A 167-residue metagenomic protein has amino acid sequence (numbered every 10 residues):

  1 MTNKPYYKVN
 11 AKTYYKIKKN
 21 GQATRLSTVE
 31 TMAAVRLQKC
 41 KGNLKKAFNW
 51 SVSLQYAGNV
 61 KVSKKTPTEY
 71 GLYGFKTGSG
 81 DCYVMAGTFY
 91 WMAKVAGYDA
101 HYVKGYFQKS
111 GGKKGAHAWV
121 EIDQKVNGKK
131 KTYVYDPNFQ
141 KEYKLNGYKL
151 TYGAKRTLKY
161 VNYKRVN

Functional and structural regions predicted by a protein language model:
M1-S27, G111-G115: Extracellular adhesion/carbohydrate-binding repeat motifs centered on closely spaced tryptophans
P5-K8, K16-K18, T66, Y70-G74 (+2 more regions): Short, solvent-exposed coil/turn linker segments
R25-G74: Secondary-structure boundary elements
A47, G78-A93: Active-site nucleophilic cysteine motif
L72-Y83, K114: Periplasmic OmpA-like peptidoglycan-binding domain that tethers envelope proteins to the cell wall
G87-N162: Hydrophobic/aromatic-rich core segments of domains that either
R165-N167: Short, solvent-exposed mixed-charge patches
